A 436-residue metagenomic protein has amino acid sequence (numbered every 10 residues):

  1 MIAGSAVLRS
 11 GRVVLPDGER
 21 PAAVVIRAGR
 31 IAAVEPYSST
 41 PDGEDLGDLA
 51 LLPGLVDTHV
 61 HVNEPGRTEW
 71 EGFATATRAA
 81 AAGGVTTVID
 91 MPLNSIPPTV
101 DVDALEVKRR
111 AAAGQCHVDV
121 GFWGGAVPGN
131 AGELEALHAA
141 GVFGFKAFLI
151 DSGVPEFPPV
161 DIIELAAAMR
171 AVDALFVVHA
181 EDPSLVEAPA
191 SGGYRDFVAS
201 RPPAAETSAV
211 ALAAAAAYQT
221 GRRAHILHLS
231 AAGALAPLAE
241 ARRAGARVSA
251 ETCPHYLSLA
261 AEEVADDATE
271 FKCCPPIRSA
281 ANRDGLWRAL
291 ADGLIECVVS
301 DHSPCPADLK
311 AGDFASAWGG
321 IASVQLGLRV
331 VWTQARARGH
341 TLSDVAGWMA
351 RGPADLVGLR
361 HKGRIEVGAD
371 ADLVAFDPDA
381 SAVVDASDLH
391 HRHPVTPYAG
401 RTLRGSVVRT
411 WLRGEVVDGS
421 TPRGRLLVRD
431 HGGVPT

Functional and structural regions predicted by a protein language model:
M1-G54: Histidine-rich, glycine-flanked metal-binding segment
G11, V24, G29, D48 (+15 more regions): Divalent metal-coordination and catalytic microenvironments
L49-Q115: Metal-associated gating/positioning segment near the N- to mid-region
D90, G121-G124, R223-H228: Short catalytic-loop micro-motif centered on adjacent basic/acidic residues
V102-V118, E164-V178, L326, V330: Alpha-helix-loop-beta-strand connector modules within alpha/beta enzyme cores
G132-A147, V154-V298: Histidine/acidic residue-rich metal-binding segments in metalloenzymes
R195-S200, A204-R223, D292, E296-V298 (+1 more regions): His/Asp/Glu-enriched, well-ordered alpha-helical/loop segment that forms or immediately abuts the divalent-metal
D313-S316, V367-H431: C-terminal cap of metal-dependent C-N hydrolases
